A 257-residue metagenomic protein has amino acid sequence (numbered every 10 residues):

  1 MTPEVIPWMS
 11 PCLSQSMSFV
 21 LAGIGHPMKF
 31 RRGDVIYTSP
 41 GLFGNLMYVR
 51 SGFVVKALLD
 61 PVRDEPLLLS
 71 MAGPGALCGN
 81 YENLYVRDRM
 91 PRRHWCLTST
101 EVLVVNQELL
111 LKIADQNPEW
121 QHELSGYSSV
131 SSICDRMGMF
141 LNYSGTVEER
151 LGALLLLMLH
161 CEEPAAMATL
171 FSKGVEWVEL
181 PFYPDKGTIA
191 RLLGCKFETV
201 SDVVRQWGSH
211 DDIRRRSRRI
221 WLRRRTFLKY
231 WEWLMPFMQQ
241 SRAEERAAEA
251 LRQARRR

Functional and structural regions predicted by a protein language model:
M1-V35, L77, E82-Y85: Cyclic nucleotide-binding regulatory module and flanking cytosolic helices
M9, D34-T98: Cyclic nucleotide-binding regulatory domains
M17, S70-S129, I133-M137: Cyclic-nucleotide recognition modules
G25, F43-G44, L180: Short loop/turn microsegments at loop-to-beta-strand junctions
L46, M71, V104, Y183 (+1 more regions): Short aromatic/basic micro-patch
G52-F53, N106, V200: Hydrophobic structural packing positions in well-ordered secondary structure
Q121-L192: Polybasic "coupling" helices that flank or enter modular domains
C161-R257: Phosphate-/nucleic-acid-contacting segments
